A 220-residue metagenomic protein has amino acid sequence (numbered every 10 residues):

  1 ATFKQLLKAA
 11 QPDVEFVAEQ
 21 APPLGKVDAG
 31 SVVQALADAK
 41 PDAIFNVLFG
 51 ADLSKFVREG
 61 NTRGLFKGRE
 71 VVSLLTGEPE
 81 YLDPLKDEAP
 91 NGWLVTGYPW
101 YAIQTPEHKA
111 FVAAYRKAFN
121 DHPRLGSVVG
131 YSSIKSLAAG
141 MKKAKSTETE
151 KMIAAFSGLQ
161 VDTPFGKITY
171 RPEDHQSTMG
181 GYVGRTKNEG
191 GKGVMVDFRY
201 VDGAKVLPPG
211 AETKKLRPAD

Functional and structural regions predicted by a protein language model:
A1-T62, Y101-A110: Extracellular/periplasmic Venus flytrap/periplasmic-binding protein
F49-D52, V129-S133, M179: Catalytic-loop motifs flanking and including active-site residues across diverse enzymes
E59-Y131, K142-T147, V196-A219: Extracellular/periplasmic periplasmic-binding protein-like sensory domains
R124-S132, F165-P172: Short catalytic/ligand-gating loop segments at beta-alpha or beta-beta junctions within enzyme catalytic domains
E148-F165: Short, well-structured alpha-helical segments that form the helix of a local strand-helix-strand
Q160, P164-D220: Solvent-exposed, acidic/polar segments of extracytosolic/periplasmic ligand-binding ectodomains
